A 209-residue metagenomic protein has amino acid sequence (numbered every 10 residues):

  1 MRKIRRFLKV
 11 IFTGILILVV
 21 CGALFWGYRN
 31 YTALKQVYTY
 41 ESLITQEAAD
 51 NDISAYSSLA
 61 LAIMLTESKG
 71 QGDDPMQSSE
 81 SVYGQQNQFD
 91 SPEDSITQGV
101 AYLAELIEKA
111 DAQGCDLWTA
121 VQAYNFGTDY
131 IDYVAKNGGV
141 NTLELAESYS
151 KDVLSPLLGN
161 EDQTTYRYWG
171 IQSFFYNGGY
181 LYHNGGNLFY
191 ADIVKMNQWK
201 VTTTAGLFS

Functional and structural regions predicted by a protein language model:
R2-Y38, L43, N51, G84-T97 (+2 more regions): Non-catalytic cell-wall polysaccharide-engagement segments
A55-S81, S95-I107: Secreted/periplasmic proteins that engage bacterial cell-wall peptidoglycan
